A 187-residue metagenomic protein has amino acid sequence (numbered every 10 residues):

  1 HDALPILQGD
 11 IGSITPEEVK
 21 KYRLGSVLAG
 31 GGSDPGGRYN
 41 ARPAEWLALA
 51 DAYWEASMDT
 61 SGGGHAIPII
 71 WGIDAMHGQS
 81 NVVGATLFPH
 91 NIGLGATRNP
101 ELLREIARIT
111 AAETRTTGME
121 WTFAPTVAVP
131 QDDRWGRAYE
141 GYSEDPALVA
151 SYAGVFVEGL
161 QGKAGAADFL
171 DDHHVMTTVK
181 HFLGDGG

Functional and structural regions predicted by a protein language model:
H1-G187: Glycoside hydrolase catalytic-domain context in secreted enzymes
